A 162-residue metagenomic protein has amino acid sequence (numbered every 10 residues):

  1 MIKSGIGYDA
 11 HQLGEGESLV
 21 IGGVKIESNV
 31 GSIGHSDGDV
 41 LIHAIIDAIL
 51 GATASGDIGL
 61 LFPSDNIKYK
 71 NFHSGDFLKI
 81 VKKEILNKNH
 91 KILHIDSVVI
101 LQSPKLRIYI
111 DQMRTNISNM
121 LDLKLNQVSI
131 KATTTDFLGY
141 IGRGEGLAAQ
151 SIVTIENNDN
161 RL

Functional and structural regions predicted by a protein language model:
M1, D159-L162: Short, low-complexity, intrinsically disordered N-terminal peptides in bacterial proteins
M1-D111: RNase III-family endoribonuclease catalytic core
G7, S129-T133, T154: Short beta-strand segments
S18, N116, G144-A148: A glycine- and small-aliphatic-rich helix-loop capping segment at beta-alpha/alpha-beta transitions that lines
D96-L101, Y109-I141: Short, conserved loop-to-beta-strand elements that form functional interface hotspots
I141-N160: C-terminal edge-of-domain segments
